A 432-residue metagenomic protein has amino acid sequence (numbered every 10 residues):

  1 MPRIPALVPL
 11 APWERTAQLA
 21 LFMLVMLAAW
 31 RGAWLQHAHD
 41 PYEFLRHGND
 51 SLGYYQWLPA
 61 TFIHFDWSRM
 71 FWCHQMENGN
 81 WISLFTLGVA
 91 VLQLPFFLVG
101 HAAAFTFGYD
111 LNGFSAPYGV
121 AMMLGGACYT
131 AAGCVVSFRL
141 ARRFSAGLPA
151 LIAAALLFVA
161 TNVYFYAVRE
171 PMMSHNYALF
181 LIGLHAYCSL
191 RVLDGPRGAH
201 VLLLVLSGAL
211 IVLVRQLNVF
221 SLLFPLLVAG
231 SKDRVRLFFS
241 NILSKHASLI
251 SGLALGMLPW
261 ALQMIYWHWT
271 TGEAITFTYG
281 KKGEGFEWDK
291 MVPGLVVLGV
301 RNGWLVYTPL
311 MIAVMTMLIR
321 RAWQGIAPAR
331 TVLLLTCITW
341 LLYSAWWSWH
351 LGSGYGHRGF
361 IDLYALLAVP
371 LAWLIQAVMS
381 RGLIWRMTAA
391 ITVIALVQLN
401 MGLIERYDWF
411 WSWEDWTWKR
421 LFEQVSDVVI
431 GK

Functional and structural regions predicted by a protein language model:
M1-H39, M122, A132, R142 (+3 more regions): Start-transfer (signal-anchor) and selected internal transmembrane alpha helices of multi-pass inner/ER membrane
R3-P9, C134-S137, L305-L333, L367-A377 (+1 more regions): Hydrophobic, aromatic-rich transmembrane alpha-helices and their immediate juxtamembrane boundary segments
L7-A11, P196-G198, D233-L253, T316-L334 (+1 more regions): Membrane-interface helix-loop-helix junctions at transmembrane boundaries of multi-pass membrane enzymes, predominantly
Q18-L21, F105-G113, A132-T161, F180 (+1 more regions): Transmembrane-helix signature of polytopic, membrane-embedded enzymes that assemble or transfer cell-envelope glycans
L58, A154-A155, H200-R215, L222-L227 (+1 more regions): Membrane-interface alpha helices of multi-pass inner-membrane proteins
L111-C134, L151-L184, C188, A209-N218: Aromatic- and kink-enriched transmembrane "portal" helix at the membrane-lumen/periplasm boundary that abuts
V136, L156, Y177-G208, P225 (+1 more regions): Specific aromatic-rich, kink-prone transmembrane helix
F224, V228-R234, H246-R320, V332-Y343 (+1 more regions): Membrane-lumen/periplasm interface segments of specific transmembrane helices in polyprenyl phosphate-linked
